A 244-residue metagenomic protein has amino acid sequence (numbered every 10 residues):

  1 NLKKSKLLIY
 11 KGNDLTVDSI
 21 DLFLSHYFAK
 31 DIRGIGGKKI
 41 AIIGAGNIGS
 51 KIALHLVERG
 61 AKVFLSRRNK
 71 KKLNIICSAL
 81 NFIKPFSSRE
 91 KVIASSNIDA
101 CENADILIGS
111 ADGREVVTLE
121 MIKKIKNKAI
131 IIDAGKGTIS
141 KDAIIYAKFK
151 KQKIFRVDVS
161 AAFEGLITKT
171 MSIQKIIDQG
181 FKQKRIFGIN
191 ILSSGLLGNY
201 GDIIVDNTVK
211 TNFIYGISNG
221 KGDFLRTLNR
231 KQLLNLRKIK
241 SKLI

Functional and structural regions predicted by a protein language model:
N1-I35, I167-S172: Glycine/serine-rich phosphate-binding loop and adjoining beta1-alpha1 elements at the start of nucleotide-handling
K4, G37, G60, K126-K128: A general structural motif
K6-L7, V63, I154: Hydrophobic beta-strand scaffold residues
Y10-K11, I43, S66, A134: Structural motif
L15, S19, K51, R68-K71 (+4 more regions): Conserved active-site and cofactor/substrate-binding residues in soluble primary-metabolism enzymes
H26-G109: Glycine-rich phosphate/diphosphate-binding loop of Rossmann-like nucleotide-binding domains
S87-A162: Rossmann-like adenosine-cofactor binding region
K136-T138, D142-I244: Adenosine-phosphate binding glycine-rich loop
